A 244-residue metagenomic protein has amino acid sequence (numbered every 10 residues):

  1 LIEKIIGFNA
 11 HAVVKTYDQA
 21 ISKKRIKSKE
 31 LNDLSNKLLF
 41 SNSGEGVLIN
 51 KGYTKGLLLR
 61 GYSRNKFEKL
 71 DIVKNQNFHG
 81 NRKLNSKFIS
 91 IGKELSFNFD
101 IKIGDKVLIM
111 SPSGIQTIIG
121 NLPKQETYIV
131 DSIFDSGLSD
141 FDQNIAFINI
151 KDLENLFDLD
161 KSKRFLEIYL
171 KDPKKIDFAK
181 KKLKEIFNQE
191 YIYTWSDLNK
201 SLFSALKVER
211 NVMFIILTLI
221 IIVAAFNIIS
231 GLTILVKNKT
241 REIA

Functional and structural regions predicted by a protein language model:
L1, K207-A244: Hydrophobic alpha-helical transmembrane segments of multi-pass inner-membrane transport and secretion
L1-L58, N65-E68, H79-N85, K184-E185 (+1 more regions): Hydrophobic, regular-secondary-structure patches
V13, F88, F165-E167: Short aromatic/hydrophobic contact patches that present stacked aromatics for nucleic-acid/ligand binding
T16, L59-S63, S111, S132 (+1 more regions): Flexible glycine-/small-residue-rich
A20-I26, I49-K51, G56, F67-I72 (+6 more regions): Solvent-exposed, non-transmembrane alpha-helical starts
N42, H79-I150: Hydrophobic secondary-structure segments that place a key small or acidic residue at a functional site
N121-M213: Mechanotransmission and gating elements of multispan inner-membrane complexes involved in transport and envelope
